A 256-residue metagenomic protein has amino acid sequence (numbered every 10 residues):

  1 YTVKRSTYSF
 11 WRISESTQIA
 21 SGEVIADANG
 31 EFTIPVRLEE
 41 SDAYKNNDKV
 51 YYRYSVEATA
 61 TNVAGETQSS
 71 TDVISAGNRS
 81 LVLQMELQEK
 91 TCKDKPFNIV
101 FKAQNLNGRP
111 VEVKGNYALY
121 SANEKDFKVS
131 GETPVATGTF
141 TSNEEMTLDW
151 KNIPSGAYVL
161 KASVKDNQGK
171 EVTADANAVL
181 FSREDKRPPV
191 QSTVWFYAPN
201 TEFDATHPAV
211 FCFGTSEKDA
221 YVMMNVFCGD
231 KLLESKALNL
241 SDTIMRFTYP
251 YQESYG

Functional and structural regions predicted by a protein language model:
Y1-G256: A structural signal for beta-strand and strand-to-loop patches characteristic of beta-rich domains
